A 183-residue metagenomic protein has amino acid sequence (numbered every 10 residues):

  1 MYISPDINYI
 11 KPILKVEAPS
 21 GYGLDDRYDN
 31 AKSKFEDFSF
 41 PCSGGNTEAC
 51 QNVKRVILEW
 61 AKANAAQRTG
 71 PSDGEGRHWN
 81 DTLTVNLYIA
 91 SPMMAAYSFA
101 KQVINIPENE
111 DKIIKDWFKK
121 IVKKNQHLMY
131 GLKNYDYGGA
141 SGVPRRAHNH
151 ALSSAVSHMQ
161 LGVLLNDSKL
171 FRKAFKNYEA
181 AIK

Functional and structural regions predicted by a protein language model:
M1-G139, L152, V156: Extracellular glycan-targeting catalytic surfaces
C42-G45, G162-N166: Hydrophobic/aromatic side-chain positions at a characteristic register within alpha-helices of tetratricopeptide repeats
G142-L161, S168: Loop-centered beta-sheet repeat module
V163-K183: Long, repeat-rich segments with strong aromatic
